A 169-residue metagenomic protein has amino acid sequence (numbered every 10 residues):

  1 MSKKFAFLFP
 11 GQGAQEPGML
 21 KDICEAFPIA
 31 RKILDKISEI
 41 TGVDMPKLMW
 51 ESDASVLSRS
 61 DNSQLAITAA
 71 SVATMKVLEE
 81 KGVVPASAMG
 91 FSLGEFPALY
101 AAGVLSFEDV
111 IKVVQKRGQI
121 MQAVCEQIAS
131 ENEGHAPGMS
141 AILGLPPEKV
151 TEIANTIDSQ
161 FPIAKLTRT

Functional and structural regions predicted by a protein language model:
M1-P10: Short, low-complexity connector segments at domain boundaries
F5, A14-E16, W50-T169: Acyltransferase
F5, A26-D61: A conserved beta-strand->alpha-helix junction
P10-I33: ACP-dependent fatty acid/polyketide chain-elongation machinery
L20, A30, L34, G42 (+4 more regions): A general structural signal for well-ordered alpha-helical segments in protein cores
